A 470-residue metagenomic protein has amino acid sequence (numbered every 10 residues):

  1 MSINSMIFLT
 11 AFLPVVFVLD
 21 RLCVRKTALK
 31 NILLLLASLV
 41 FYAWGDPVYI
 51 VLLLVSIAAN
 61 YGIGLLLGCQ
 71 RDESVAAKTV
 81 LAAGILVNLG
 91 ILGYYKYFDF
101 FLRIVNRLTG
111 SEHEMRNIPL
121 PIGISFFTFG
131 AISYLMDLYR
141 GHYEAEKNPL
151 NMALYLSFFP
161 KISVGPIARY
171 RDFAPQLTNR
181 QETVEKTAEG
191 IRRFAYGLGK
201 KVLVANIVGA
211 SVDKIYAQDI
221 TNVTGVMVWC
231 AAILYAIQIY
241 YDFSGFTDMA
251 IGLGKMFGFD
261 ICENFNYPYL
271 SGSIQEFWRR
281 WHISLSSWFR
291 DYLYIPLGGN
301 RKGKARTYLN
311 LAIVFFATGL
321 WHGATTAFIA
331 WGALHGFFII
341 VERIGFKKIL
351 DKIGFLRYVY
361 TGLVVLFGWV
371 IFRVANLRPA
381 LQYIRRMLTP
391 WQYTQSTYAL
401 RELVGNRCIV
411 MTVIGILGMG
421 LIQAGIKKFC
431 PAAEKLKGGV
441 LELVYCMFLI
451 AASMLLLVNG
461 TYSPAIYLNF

Functional and structural regions predicted by a protein language model:
M1-M419, A424, F429-N469: Membrane-embedded transmembrane alpha-helical bundles that form the catalytic cores of multi-pass lipid-modifying
